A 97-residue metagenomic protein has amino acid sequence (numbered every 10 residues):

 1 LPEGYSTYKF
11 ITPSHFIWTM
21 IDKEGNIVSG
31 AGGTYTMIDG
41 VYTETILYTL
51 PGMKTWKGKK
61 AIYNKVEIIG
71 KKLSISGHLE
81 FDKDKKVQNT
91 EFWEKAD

Functional and structural regions predicted by a protein language model:
L1-G30, I38, T43-D97: Lipid interaction determinants
